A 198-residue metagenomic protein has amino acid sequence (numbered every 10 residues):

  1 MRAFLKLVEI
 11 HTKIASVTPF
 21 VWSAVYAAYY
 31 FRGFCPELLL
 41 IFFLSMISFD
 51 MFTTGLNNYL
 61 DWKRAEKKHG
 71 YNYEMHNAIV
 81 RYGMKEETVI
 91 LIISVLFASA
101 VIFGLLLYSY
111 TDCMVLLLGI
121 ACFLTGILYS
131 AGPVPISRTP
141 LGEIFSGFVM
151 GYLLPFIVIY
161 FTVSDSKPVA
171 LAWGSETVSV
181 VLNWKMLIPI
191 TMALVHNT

Functional and structural regions predicted by a protein language model:
M1-F49, T53-L60, P133-S137, G142-L154 (+2 more regions): Topogenic membrane-insertion module of multi-pass membrane proteins
R2-L5, C35-L39, E86-V89, Y108-V115 (+2 more regions): Membrane-interface helix-boundary signature
W22, Y26, F31-W62, L116-T125 (+1 more regions): Membrane-embedded alpha-helical segments that form the functional core of polytopic membrane enzymes, especially those
Y26-Y30, H69, I102-Y110: Hydrophobic alpha-helical transmembrane segments
F49, T53-F97: Aspartate-rich (DDxxD/NDxxD/DxxxD) Mg2+/diphosphate-binding motifs and their adjoining helix-loop segments
N72, P168-G174: Short, flexible helix-coil linker/hinge segments at the edges of structured domains or between repeats
R81-K167: Intramembrane alpha-helical segments
